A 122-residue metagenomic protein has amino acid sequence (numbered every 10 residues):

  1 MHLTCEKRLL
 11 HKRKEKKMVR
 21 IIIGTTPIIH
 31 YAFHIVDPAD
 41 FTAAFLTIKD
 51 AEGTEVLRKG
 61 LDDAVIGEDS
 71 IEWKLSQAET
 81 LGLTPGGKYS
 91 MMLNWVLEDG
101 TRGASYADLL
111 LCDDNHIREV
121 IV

Functional and structural regions predicted by a protein language model:
H2-V122: Contiguous segments within soluble domain cores/interaction surfaces
